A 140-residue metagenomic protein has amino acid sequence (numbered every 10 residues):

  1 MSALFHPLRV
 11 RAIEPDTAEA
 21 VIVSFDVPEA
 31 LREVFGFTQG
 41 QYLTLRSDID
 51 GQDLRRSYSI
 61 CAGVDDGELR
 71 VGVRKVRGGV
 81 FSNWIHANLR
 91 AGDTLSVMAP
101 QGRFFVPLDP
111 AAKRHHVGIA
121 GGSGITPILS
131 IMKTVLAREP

Functional and structural regions predicted by a protein language model:
S2-T94, M98: Ferredoxin-reductase
N83-P140: FNR/FR-type flavoprotein reductase catalytic core
